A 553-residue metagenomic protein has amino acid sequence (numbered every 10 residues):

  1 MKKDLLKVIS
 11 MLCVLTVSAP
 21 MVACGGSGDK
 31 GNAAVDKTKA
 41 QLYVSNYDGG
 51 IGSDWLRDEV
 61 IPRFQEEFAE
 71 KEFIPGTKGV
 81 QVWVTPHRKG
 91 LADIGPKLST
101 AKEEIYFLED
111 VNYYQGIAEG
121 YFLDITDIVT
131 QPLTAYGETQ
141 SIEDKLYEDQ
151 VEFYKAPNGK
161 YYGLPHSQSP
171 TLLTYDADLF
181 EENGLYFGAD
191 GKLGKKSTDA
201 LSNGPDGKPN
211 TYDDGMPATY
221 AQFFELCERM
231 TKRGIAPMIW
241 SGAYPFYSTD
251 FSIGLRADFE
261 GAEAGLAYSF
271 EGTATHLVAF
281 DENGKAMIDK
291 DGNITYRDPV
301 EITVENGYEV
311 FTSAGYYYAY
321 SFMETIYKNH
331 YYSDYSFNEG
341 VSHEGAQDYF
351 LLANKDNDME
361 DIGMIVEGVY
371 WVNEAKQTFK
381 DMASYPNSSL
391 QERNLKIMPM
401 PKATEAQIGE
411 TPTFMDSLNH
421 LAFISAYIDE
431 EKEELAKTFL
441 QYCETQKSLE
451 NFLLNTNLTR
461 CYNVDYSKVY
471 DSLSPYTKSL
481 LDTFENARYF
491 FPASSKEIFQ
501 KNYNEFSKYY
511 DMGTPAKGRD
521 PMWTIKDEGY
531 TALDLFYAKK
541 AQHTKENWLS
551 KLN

Functional and structural regions predicted by a protein language model:
M1-I9: Bacterial N-terminal signal peptides that target proteins for export
S10-C13, M21-Y121, T130-I142, Y186-F187 (+3 more regions): Conserved N-terminal structural module of periplasmic/extracytoplasmic solute-binding proteins
H87-D124, Y136-G163, L173, A221-I235 (+2 more regions): Pocket-flanking alpha-helical
D110-L172, D178-E181, L201-G204, V278 (+4 more regions): Hinge/lid segment of periplasmic solute-binding proteins
K155, G159, T211, E360-M364 (+1 more regions): Extracytoplasmic/periplasmic substrate-recognition and gating elements
G188-T219: Carboxylate-dense, calcium-coordinating segments in secreted/extracellular and ER-lumen proteins
E225-C227, A264-E344: Glycine-centered hinge/linker elements that transmit conformational signals in sensory and ligand-binding systems
L449-E450, T459-N553: Conserved C-terminal helix/tail region of periplasmic/extracytoplasmic solute-binding proteins
